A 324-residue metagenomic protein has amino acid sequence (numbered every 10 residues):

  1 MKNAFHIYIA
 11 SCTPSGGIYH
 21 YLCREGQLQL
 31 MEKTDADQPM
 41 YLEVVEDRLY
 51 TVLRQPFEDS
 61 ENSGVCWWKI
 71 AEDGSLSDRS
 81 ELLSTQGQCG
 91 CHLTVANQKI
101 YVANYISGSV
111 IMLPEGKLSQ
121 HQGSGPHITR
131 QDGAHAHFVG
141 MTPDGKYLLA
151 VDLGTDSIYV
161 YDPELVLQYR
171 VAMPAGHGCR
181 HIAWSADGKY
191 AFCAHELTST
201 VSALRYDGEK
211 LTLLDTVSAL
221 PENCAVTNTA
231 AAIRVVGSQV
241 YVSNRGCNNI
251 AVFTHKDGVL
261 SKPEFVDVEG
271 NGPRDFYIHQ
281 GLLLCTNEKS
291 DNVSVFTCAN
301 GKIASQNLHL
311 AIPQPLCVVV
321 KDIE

Functional and structural regions predicted by a protein language model:
I9-T13, T51-Q55, D59, V102-I106 (+4 more regions): Conserved beta-strand positions in repeat-built beta-propeller and related beta-rich domains
S15-H20, D59-C66, S109-M112, S157-V160 (+3 more regions): Structural motif
Y21-G26, W68-S75, E115-K117, P163-L165 (+3 more regions): Short loop/turn segments immediately following beta-strands, especially the blade-tip and inter-blade linker loops
Q29-T34, D78-S84, K117-S119, G125-R130 (+4 more regions): A short beta-strand motif characteristic of beta-propeller blades
L30-V95: Blade-loop segments of beta-propeller domains
A36-E46, Q86-N97, G125-D144, M173-G188 (+3 more regions): Beta-rich, blade/repeat-based domains predominating in secreted/periplasmic proteins but also intracellular
G145-S199: Loop-centered beta-sheet repeat module
N228-N287: Loop/turn-rich, solvent-exposed surfaces of beta-rich toroidal or solenoidal domains
